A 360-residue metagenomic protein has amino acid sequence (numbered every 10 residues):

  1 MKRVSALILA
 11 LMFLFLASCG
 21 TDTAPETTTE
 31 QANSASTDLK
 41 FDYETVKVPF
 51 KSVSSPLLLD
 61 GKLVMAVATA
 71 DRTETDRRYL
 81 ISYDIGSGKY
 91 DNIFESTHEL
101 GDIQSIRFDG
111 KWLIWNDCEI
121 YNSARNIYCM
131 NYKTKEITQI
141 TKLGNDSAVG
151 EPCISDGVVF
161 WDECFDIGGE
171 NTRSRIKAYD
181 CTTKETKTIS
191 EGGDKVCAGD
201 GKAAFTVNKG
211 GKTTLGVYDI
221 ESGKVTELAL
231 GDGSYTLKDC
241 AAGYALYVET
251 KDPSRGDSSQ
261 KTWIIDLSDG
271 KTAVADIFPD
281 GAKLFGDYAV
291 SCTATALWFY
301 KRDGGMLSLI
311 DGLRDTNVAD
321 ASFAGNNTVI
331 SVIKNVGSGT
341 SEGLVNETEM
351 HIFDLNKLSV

Functional and structural regions predicted by a protein language model:
F15-S18: C-terminal motif of bacterial Sec signal peptides marking the signal peptidase cleavage site
G20-D22: Bacterial signal peptide processing site
E30-S52: A short helix->beta-strand "capping" segment at the edge of beta-propeller domains
F41-V48, K89-S96, E136-L143, K184-S190 (+3 more regions): A short beta-strand motif characteristic of beta-propeller blades
F50-D60, L100-G110, D146-D156, S190-G201 (+3 more regions): Repeated scaffold domains used in trafficking and secretory/extracellular systems, primarily beta-propellers
V64-A68, L113-N116, V159-D162, A203-T206 (+3 more regions): Residue position within the beta-strands of beta-propeller blades
D71-I81, D117, Y121-C129, I167-K177 (+4 more regions): Structural motif
D84-G88, N131-K135, Y179-K184, D219-G223 (+3 more regions): Short loop/turn segments that connect beta-strands within beta-propeller blades
